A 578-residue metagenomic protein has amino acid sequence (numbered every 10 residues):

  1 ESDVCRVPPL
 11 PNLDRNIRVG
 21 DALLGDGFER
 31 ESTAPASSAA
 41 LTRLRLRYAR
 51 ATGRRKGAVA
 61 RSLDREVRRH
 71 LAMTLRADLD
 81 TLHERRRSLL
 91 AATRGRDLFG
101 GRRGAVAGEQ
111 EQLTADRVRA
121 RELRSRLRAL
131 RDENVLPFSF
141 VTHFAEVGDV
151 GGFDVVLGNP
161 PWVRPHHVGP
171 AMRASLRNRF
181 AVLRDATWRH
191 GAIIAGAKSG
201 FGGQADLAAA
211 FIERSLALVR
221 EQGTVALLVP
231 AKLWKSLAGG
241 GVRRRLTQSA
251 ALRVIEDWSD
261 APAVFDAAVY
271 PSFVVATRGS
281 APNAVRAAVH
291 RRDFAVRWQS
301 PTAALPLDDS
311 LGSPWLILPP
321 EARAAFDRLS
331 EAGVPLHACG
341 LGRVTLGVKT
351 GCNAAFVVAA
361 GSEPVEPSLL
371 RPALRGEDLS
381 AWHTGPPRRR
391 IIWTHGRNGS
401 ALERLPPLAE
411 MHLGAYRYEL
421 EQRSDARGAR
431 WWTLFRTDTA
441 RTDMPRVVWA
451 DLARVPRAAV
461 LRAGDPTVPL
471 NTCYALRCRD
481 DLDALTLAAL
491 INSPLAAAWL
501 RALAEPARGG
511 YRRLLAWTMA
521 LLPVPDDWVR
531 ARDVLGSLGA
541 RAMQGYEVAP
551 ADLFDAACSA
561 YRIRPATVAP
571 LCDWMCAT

Functional and structural regions predicted by a protein language model:
E1-G53, F138-V357, E363, V468-C473 (+1 more regions): Signature of N6-adenine DNA methyltransferases within the class I
E1-S2, E66-D80, E84, P372-G376 (+3 more regions): Short, hydrophobic/amphipathic alpha-helical patches that form generic packing surfaces within helical domains
N12, L130-N134, K198-A205, L228-S236 (+11 more regions): Short, charged/polar micro-motifs that form catalytic or ligand-binding hotspots
L23-S139, H143, D149-G151, V155 (+2 more regions): Basic, amphipathic N-terminal segments
S37, L41, A120-L123, A322-R323 (+4 more regions): Short amphipathic alpha-helical segments that mediate assembly, nucleic-acid/protein binding, or membrane association
R164, A209, L216-V219, V296 (+1 more regions): Polybasic, glycine- and aromatic-enriched phosphate-binding surface used to engage nucleic acids
T518-Y561, P565-T567: Extended amphipathic alpha-helical segments enriched in small hydrophobics
R564-T578: Hydrophobic alpha-helical transmembrane segments of multi-pass integral membrane proteins, predominantly secondary
